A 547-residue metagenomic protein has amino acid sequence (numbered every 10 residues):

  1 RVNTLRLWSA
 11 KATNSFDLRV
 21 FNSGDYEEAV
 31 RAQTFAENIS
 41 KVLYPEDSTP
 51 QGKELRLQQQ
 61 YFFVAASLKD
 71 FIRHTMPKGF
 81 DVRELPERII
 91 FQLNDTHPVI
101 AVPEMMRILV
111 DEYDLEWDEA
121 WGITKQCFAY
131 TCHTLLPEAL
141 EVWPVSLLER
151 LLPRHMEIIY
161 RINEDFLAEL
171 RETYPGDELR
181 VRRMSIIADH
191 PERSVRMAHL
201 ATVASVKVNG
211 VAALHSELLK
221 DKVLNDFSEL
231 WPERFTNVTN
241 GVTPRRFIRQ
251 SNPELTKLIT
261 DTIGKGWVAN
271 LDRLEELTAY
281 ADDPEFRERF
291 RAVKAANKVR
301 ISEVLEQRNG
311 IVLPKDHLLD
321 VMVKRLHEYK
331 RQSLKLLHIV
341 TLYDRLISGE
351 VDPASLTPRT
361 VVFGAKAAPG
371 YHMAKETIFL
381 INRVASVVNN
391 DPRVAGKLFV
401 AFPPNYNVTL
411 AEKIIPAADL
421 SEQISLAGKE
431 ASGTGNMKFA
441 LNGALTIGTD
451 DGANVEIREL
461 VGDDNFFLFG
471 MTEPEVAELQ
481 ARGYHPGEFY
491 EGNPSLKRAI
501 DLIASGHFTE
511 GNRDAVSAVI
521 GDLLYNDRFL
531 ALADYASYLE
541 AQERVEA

Functional and structural regions predicted by a protein language model:
R1-A547: A conserved ligand/cofactor-binding region detector
